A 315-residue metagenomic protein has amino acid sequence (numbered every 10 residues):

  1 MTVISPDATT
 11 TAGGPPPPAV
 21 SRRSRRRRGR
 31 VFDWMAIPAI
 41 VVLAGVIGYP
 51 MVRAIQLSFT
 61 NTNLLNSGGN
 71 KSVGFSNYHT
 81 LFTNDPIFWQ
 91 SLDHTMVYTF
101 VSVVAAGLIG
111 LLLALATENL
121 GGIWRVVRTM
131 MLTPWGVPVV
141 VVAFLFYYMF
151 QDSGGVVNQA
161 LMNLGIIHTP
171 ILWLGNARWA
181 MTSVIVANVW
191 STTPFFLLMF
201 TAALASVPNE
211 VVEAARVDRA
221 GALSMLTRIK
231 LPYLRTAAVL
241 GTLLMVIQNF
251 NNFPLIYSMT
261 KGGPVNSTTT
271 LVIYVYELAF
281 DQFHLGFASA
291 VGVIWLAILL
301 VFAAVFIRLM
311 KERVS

Functional and structural regions predicted by a protein language model:
M1-R22: Short, intrinsically disordered terminal tails adjacent to the first/last structured region
P18-R30, R228: Short, Lys/Arg-rich N-terminal segment immediately upstream of the first membrane anchor
V31-S315: A structural signal for multi-pass alpha-helical bundles of membrane permease subunits that mediate small-molecule
